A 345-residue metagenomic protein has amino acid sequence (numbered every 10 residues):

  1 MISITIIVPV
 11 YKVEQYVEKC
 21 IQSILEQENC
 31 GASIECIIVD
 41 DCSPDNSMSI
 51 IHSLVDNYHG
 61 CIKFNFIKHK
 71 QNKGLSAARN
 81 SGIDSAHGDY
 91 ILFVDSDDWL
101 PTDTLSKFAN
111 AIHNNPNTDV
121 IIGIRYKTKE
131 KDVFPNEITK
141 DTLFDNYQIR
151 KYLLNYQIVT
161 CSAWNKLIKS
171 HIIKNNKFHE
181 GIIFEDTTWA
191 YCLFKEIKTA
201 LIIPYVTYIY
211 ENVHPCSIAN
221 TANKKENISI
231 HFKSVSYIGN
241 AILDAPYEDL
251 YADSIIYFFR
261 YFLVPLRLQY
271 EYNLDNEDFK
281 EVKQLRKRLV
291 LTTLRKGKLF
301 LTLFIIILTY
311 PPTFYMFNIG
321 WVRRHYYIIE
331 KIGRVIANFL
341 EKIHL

Functional and structural regions predicted by a protein language model:
I2-T5, E35, T188: Cell-envelope/extracellular polymer assembly enzymes that use nucleotide-activated donors
V13-E26: Short, well-formed alpha-helical segments that are part of the catalytic scaffolds of diverse glycosyltransferases
S23, D40-I50, Q71: A conserved acidic beta->alpha catalytic loop
S33-C42, N65-H69, S96: Short beta-strand/loop segment that forms part of the nucleotide-sugar
H69-A86, K107: Glycine-rich, basic loop-to-helix element that forms the pyrophosphate-binding segment of sugar-nucleotide handling
S76, S96-I202, Y208-E226: Donor-binding/catalytic cores of nucleotide-activated saccharide and glycerol-phosphate transferases/polymerases
I91: Short aromatic/hydrophobic "clamp" motif used to bind/position activated sugar donors
Y272-L345: Membrane-interface aromatic/basic loop that binds lipid-linked glycans or pyrophosphate carriers, typified by
